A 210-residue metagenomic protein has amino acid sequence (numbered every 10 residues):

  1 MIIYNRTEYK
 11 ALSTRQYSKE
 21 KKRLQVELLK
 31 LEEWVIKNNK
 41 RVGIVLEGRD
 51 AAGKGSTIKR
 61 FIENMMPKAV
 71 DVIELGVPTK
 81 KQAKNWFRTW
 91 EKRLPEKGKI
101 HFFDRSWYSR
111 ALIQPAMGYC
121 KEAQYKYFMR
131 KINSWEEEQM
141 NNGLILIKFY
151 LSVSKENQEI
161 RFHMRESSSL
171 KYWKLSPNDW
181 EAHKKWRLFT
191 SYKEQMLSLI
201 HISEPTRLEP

Functional and structural regions predicted by a protein language model:
M1-E20: Charged, amphipathic alpha-helical linker segments immediately N-terminal to NTP-binding catalytic cores
V26-I36: Pre-Walker A adenine-sensing motif
K54: Conserved lysine of the Walker
T57: Hydrophobic positions on the alpha1 helix immediately C-terminal to the Walker A/P-loop
E63-D71: Post-Walker A helix-loop "phosphate-sensing" segment adjacent to the P-loop in P-loop NTPases
I73-L75, K80-Y127: Conserved nucleotide-sensing/catalytic segment adjacent to the nucleotide-binding pocket in NTP-handling enzymes
P115-K131, Q139-S191: A glycine- and Lys/Arg-enriched "phosphate-lid" helix/loop adjacent to the NTP-binding pocket of small-molecule kinases
I200-P210: Single conserved hydrophobic/aromatic residue that forms the stacking wall/gate of nucleotide- or nucleobase-binding
